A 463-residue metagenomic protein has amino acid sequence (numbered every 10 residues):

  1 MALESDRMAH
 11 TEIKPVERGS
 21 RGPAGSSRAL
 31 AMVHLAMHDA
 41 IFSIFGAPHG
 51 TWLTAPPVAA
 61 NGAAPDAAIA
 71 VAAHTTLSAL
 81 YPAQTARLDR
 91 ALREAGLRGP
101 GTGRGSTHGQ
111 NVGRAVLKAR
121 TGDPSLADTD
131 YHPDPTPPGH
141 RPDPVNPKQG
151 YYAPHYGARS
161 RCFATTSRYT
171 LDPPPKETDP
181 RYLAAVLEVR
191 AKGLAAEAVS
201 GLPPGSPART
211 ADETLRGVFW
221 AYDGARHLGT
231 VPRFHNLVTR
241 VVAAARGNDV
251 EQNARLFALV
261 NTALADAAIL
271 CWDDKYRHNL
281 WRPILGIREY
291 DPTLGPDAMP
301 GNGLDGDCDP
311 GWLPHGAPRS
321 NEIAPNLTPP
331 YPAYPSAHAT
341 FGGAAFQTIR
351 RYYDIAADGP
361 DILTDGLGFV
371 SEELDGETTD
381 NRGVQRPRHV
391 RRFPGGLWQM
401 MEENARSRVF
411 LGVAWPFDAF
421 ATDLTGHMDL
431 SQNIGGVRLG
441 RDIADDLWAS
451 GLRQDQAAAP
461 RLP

Functional and structural regions predicted by a protein language model:
M1-P463: Acidic/polar surface patches and capping/hinge elements
